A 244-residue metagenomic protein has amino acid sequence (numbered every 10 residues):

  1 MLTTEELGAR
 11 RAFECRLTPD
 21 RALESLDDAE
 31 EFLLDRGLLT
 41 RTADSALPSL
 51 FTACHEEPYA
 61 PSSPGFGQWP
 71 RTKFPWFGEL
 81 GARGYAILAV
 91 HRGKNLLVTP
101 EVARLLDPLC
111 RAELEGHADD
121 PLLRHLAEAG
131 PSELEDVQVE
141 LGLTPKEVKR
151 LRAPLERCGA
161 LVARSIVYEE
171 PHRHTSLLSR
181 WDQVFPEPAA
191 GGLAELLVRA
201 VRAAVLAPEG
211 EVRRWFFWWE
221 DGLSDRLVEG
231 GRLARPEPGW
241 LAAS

Functional and structural regions predicted by a protein language model:
M1-S244: Long, low-complexity intrinsically disordered regions
